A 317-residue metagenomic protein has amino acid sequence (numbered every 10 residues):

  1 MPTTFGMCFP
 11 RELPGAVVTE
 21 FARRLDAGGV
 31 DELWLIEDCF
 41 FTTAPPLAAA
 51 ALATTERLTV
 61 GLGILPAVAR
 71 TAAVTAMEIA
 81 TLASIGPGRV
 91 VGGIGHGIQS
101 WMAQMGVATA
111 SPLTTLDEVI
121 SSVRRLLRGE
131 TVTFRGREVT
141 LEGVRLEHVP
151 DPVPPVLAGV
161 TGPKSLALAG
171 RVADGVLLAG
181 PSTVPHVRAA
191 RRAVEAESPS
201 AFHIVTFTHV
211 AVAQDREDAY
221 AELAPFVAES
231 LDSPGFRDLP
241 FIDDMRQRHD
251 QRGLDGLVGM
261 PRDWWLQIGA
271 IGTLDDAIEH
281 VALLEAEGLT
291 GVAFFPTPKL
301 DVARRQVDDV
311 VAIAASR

Functional and structural regions predicted by a protein language model:
M1-L62, P154, L300: N-terminal beta1-alpha1-beta2 module of alpha/beta enzyme domains
T3-A16, L65-A72, P150-T161, V210-A213 (+1 more regions): Active-site mouth loops of central-metabolism enzymes
T3-F9, L33-L35, V60-G63, V90-I94 (+4 more regions): Hydrophobic faces of well-ordered beta-strands that scaffold small-molecule active sites in alpha/beta enzyme cores
L13-L25, E78, G159-R171, L223 (+1 more regions): Short, acidic/polar
G29, A51, L82, V123 (+4 more regions): Conserved, mostly hydrophobic/aromatic
F41-A50, P181-E197, D301-R305: Active-site-adjacent beta->alpha loops and helix N-cap segments on the catalytic face of soluble alpha/beta enzymes
A44-L65, A69, E118-S122, L126 (+2 more regions): Alpha-helix-loop-beta-strand connector modules within alpha/beta enzyme cores
A110-R145, V187-E287: An alpha-helical appendage that flanks or caps ligand/catalytic pockets
